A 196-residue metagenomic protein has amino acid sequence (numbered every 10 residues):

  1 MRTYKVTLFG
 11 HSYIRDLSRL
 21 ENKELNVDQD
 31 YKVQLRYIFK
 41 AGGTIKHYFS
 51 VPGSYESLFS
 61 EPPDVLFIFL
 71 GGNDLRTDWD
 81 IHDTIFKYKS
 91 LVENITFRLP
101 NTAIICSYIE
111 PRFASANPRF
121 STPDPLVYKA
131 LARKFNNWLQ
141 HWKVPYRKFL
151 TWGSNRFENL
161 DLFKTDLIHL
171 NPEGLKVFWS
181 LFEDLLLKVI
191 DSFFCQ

Functional and structural regions predicted by a protein language model:
R2-E93, F113, A130-R133: Conserved SGNH/GDSL esterase-like catalytic core that processes O-acyl groups on lipids and polysaccharides
T7, I105-S107, L150-W152: Hydrophobic/aromatic beta-strand patches that form the interior of the parallel beta-sheet core in alpha/beta enzyme
S12-I14, N73-L75, P111-R112, S154-F157 (+2 more regions): Conserved beta-strand elements of beta-rich interaction domains across eukaryotes, especially beta-propellers
R19-N22, A116-F120, L160-T165: Short aromatic-enriched loop/helix-cap "lid" or pocket-rim segments at secondary-structure transitions that line
F69, S107-Y108: Alpha/beta-hydrolase-fold catalytic nucleophile elbow
F97-I104: A short helix->loop->beta-strand "cap" motif at the edges of active sites that frequently abuts
R112-S154, I168, P172-W179: Substrate-gating cap/lid alpha-helix
F163-Q196: Histidine-centered active-site loop/cap adjacent to the catalytic His in serine esterases/O-acetyl transfer systems
